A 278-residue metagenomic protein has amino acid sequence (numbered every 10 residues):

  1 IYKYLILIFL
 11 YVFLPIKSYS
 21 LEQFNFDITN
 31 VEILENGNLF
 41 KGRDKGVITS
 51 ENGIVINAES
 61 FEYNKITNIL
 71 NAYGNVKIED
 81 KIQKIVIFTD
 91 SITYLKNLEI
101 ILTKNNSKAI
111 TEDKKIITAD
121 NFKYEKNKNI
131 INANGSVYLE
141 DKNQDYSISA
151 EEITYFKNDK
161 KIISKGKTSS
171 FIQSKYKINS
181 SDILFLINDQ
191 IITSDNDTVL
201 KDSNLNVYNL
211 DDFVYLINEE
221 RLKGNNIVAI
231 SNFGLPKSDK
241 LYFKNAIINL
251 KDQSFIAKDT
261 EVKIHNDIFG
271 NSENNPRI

Functional and structural regions predicted by a protein language model:
I1-L21: Classical Sec-dependent N-terminal signal peptides that target proteins to the secretory pathway
L21-I278: Structural signature for solvent-exposed beta-strand/loop edge elements and short helix-capping sites, enriched
